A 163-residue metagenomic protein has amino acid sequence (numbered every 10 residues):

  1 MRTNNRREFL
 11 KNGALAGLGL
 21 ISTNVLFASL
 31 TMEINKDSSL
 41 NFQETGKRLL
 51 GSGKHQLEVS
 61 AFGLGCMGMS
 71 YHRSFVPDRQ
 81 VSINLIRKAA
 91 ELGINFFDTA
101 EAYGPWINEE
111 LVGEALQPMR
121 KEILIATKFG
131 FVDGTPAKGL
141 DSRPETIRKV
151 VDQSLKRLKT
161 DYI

Functional and structural regions predicted by a protein language model:
M1-G17: N-terminal secretory signal peptides and thylakoid transit peptides that target proteins across membranes
V25-G63: C-terminal segment of N-terminal export signals and the immediately downstream linker at the start of the mature
K54, G113-R120, K156-R157: Acidic (Asp/Glu)-rich catalytic clusters
L64, F97, V112, I125 (+2 more regions): Conserved, mostly hydrophobic/aromatic
M67, A100-A102, K128-V132: Active-site beta-loop-alpha junctions enriched in small/polar residues
G68-R79, T135-E145: Active-site mouth loops of central-metabolism enzymes
T99-A115: Glycine-rich, proline-tolerant flexible connector loops at the mouths of alpha/beta enzymes
T135-I163: Glycine/proline-rich, positively charged, aromatic-decorated active-site loop/lid region on the catalytic face
